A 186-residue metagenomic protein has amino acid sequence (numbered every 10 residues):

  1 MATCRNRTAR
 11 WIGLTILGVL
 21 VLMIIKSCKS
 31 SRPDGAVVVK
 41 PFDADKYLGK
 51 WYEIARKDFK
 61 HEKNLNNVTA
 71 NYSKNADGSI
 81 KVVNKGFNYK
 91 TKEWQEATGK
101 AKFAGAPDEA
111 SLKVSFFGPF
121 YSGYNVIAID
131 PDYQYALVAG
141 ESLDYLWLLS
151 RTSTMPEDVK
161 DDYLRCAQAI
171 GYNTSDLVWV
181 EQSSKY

Functional and structural regions predicted by a protein language model:
A2-Y186: A beta-rich soluble binding module of mature secreted/lumenal proteins
